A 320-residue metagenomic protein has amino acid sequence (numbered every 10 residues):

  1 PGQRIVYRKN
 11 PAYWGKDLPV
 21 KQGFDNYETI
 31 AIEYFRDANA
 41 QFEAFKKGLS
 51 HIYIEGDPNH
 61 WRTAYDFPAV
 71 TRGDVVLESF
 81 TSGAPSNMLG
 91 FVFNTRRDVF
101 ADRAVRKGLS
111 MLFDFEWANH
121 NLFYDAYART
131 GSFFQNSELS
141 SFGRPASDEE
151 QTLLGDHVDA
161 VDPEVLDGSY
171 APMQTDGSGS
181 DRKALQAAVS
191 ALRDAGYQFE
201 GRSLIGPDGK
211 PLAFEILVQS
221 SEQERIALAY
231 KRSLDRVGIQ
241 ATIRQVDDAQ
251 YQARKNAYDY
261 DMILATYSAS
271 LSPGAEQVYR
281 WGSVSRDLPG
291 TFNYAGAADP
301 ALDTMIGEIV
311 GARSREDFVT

Functional and structural regions predicted by a protein language model:
G2, D25-Y27, F80-D102, R129 (+4 more regions): Short, solvent-exposed loop/turn segments at the edges of secondary structure
G2-R8, E33-R97, G108, F113-F133 (+2 more regions): Extracellular/periplasmic solute-recognition and catalytic clefts
Q3-R4, R8, D102-R232: Append "and occasionally in soluble cytosolic enzymes with long acidic Gly/Pro-rich linkers
I5-V6, Y27-Y34, E78, L89 (+3 more regions): Short, well-ordered beta-strand elements
N10, N26, A38-Q41, L89 (+12 more regions): Stable alpha-helical elements in mature extracytoplasmic
A12, K46-S50, D98, V105 (+8 more regions): Sec-exported extracytoplasmic/periplasmic mature domains
F45-K46, S50-D57, F67, S233-R286: Periplasmic binding protein-like
L77-S79, G83-L89, L153-D176, D181 (+3 more regions): Extracytoplasmic/peripheral linker and loop segments enriched in polar/acidic and small residues with frequent Thr/Pro
